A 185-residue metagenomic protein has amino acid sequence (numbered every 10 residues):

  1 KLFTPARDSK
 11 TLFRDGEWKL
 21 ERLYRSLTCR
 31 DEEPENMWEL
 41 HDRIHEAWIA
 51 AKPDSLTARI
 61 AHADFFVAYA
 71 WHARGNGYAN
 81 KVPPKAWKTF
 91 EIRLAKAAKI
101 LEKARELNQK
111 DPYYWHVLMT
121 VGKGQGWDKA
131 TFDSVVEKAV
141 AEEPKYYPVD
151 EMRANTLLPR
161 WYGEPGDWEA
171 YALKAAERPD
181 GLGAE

Functional and structural regions predicted by a protein language model:
L2-D54, D64-L182: Short coil/linker segments at helix-helix boundaries
R59-H62: TPR/Sel1-like alpha-solenoid repeat signature
